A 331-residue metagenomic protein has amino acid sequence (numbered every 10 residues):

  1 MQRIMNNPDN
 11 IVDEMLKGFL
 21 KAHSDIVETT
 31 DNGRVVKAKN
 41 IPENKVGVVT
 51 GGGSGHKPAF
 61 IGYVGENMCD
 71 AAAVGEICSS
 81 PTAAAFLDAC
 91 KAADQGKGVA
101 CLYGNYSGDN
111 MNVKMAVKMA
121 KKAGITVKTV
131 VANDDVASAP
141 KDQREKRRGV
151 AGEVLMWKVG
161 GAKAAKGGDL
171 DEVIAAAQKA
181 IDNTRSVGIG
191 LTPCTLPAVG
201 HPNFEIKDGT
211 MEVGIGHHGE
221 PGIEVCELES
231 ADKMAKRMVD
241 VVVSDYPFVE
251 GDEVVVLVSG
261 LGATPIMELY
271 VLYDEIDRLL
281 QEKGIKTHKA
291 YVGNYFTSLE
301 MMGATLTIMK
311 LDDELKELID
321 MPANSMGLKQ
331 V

Functional and structural regions predicted by a protein language model:
M1-V48, D312-V331: N-terminal amphipathic/basic leader segments beginning at the initiator methionine
Q2, V46-G53, C69-A72, G98-S107 (+4 more regions): Short glycine-rich or small-residue beta-strand-to-loop segments that form or flank ligand, phosphate, metal/Fe-S
H56, G65-G96, V243: Glycine-rich oxoanion-binding loops at beta->alpha junctions
A72-I77, K121-K146, E282-T287: Short, acidic/small-residue loops that bind anionic groups at enzyme active sites
N110-G124, Q143, E268-D274: Short Gly/Thr/Asp-enriched flexible loops that form oxyanion-binding sites at enzyme active sites
A132-E172, A176-N183: Short alpha-helices
K166-V271: Mixed-charge interfacial surface used for oligomerization/domain docking and macromolecular partner engagement
V241, Y246-V331: C-terminal non-catalytic interaction/assembly regions of soluble proteins
